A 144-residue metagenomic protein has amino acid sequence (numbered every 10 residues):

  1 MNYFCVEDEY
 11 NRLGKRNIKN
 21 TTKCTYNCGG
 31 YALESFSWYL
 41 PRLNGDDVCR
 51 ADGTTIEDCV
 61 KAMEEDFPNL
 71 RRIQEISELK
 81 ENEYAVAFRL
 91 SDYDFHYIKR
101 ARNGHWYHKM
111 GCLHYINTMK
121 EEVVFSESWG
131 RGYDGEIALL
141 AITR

Functional and structural regions predicted by a protein language model:
M1-N69: Cysteine-nucleophile protease catalytic domains, especially the papain-like/related folds used in DUB/UBL proteases
E7-E9, E34, E57, E64-E65 (+4 more regions): Glutamate identity and glutamate-enriched acidic tracts
R12, R16, R42, R50 (+5 more regions): Arginine residue identity/basic-tract feature
R50-L113: ...with weaker cross-activation on analogous glycine-rich loops/strands in unrelated enzymes
G104-R144: Active-site or metal-binding loop neighborhoods of secreted/extracellular toxin and effector enzymes
